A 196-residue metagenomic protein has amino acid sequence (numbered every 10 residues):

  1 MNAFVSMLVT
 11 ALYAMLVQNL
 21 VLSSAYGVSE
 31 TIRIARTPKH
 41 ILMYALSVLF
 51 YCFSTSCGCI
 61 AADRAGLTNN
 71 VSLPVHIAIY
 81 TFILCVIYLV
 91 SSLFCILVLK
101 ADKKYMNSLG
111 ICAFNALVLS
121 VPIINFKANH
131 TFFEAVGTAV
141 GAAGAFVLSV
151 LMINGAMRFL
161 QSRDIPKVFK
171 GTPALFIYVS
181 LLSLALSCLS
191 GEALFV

Functional and structural regions predicted by a protein language model:
N2, L184-V196: Juxtamembrane boundary at the C-terminal end of a transmembrane helix
M7-V21, V71-L84, G137-S149: Structural signature of hydrophobic alpha-helical transmembrane segments
A25-I32, F94-I96, S108, A116-T131: Generic transmembrane alpha-helix signature in multi-pass membrane proteins, especially transporters/channels
K39-F50, V75-Y80, D102-A113, V168-A174: Cytoplasmic-side transmembrane-helix entry/capping segments in multi-pass membrane proteins
S47-C57, N107-I123, F146, P173-S183: Small-residue-rich segments of transmembrane alpha-helices in multi-pass membrane proteins, especially helix faces
A61-S108: Ordered, amphipathic secondary-structure segments that act as subunit-interaction surfaces in large macromolecular
V147-S162: Transmembrane alpha-helical segments of integral membrane proteins
R158-I177: Interfacial loop-to-transmembrane junctions
